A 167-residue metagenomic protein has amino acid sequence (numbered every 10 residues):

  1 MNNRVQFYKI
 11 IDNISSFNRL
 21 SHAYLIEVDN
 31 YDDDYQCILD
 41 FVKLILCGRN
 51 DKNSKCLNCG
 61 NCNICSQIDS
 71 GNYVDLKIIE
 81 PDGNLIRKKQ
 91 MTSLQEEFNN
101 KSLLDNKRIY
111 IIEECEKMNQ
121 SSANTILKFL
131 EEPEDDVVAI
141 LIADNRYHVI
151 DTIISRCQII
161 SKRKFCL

Functional and structural regions predicted by a protein language model:
M1-E114, V138-I140, D151: P-loop/Walker A NTP-binding region and its immediately flanking N-terminal helices in P-loop NTPase folds
Y73, M91, A123, R146 (+1 more regions): ATP/adenylate-binding site constellation spanning eukaryotic-like Ser/Thr protein kinases, ABC-transporter
E96, K128, S155: Conserved adenine-binding aromatic site and its adjacent loop/helix in ATP-hydrolyzing domains
N99, N124-L141: Conserved catalytic/switch belt of AAA+ P-loop NTPases
E113-N119, N124-L127, E131, R146-Y147: Catalytic acidic motif of RecA-like/P-loop NTPases
E114, L141-R146, R163-C166: A short beta-strand-to-loop transition that corresponds to the Sensor-1 phosphate-sensing loop of AAA+ P-loop ATPases
M118, P133-I153: Sensor-1/coupling segment of RecA-like P-loop NTPase cores
D151-K164: A short helix-turn-beta junction within AAA+ P-loop NTPase domains corresponding to the substrate/partner-engaging
